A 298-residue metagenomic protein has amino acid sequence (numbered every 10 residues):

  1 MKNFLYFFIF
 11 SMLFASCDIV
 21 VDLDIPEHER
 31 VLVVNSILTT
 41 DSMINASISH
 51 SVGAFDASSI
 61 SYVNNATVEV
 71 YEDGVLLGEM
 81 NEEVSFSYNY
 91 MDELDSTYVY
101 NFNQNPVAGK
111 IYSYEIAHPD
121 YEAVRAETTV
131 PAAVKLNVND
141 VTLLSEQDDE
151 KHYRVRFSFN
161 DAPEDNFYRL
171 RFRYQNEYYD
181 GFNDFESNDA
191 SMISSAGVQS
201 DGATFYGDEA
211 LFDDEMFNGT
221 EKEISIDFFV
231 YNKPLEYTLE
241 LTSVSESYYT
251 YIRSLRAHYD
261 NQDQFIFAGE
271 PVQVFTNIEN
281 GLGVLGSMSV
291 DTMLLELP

Functional and structural regions predicted by a protein language model:
K2-F7: Sec-dependent signal peptide recognition, specifically the positively charged N-region followed immediately by
L13-S16: C-terminal motif of bacterial Sec signal peptides marking the signal peptidase cleavage site
D18-P298: A sequence/structural signal for flexible, mid-protein segments enriched in small/helix-disrupting residues
